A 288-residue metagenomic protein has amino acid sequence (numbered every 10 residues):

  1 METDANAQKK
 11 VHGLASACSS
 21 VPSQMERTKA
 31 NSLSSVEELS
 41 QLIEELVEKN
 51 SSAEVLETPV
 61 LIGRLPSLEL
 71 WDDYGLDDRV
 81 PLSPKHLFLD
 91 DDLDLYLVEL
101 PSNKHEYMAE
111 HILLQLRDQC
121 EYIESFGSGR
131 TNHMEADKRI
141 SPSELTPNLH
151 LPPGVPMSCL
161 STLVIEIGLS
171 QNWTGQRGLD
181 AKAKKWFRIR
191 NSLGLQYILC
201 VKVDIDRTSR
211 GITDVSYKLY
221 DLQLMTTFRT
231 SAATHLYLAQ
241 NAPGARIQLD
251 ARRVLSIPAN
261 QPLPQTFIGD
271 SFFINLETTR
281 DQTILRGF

Functional and structural regions predicted by a protein language model:
M1-F288: Gly/Pro/Ser/Thr-rich low-complexity, intrinsically disordered segments predominantly at protein N-termini
